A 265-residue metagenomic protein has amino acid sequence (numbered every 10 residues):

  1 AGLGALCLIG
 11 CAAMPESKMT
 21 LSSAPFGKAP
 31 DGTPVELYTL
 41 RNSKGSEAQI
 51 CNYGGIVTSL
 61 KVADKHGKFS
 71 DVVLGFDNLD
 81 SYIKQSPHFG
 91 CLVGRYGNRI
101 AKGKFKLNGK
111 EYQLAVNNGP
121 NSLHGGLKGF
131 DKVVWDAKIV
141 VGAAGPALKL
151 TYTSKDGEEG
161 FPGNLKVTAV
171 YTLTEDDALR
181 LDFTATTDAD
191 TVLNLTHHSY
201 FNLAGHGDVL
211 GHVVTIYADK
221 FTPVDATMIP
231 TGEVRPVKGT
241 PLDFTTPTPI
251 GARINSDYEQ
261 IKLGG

Functional and structural regions predicted by a protein language model:
I9-G10: C-terminal motif of bacterial Sec signal peptides marking the signal peptidase cleavage site
A13-G265: An exposed, glycine/acidic-rich loop-and-rim segment of catalytic or binding clefts
